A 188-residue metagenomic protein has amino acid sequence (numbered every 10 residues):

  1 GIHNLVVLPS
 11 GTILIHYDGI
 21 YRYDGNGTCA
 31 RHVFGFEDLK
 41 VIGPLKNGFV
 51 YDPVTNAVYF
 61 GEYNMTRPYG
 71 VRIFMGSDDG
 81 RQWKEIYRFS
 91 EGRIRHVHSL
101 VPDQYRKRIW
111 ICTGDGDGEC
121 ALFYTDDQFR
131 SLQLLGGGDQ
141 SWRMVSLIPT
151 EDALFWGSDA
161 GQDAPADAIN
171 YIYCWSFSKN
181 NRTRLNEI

Functional and structural regions predicted by a protein language model:
G1, A30-K40, K84-S90, S131-G137 (+1 more regions): A short beta-strand motif characteristic of beta-propeller blades
G1-P9, K40-Y51, R93-S99, D139-D152 (+1 more regions): Repeated scaffold domains used in trafficking and secretory/extracellular systems, primarily beta-propellers
S10-G11, V54-N56, Y105-K107, E151-A153: Short coil/turn segments that connect the beta-strands within blades of beta-propeller domains
H16-D18, F60-N64, I111-G114, G157-A160: Recurrent small/Gly-Pro-centered beta-turn motifs in extracellular repeat architectures
G19-D24, R67-F74, D117-Y124, Q162-W175: Structural motif
Y23-R31, M75-K84, Y124-L132, W175-R182: Asp-box/BNR beta-propeller loop motif
G25-P53, G61-N64, P68, K84-F89: Asp-box/WD-like beta-propeller blade repeats and closely related beta-sheet repeat scaffolds
V145-Y173, F177, T183-I188: Loop/turn-rich, solvent-exposed surfaces of beta-rich toroidal or solenoidal domains
